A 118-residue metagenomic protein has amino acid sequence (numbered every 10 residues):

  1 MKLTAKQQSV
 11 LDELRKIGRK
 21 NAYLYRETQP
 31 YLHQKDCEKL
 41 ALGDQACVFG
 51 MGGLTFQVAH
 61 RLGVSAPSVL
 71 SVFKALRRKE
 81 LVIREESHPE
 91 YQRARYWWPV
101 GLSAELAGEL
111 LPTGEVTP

Functional and structural regions predicted by a protein language model:
K2-R61: Short amphipathic alpha-helical interface segments
G18-R19, A66, L81: Short alpha-helix boundary/capping elements
Y23, S68, E85-E86: A generic structural-conservation signal
R61, T117-P118: Long, continuous compositionally biased terminal/linker segments
G63-R78: Short amphipathic alpha-helical interaction segments
R77-S87: A short, conserved structural fragment
S87-V116: Short, cationic-aromatic polyanion-contact patches
